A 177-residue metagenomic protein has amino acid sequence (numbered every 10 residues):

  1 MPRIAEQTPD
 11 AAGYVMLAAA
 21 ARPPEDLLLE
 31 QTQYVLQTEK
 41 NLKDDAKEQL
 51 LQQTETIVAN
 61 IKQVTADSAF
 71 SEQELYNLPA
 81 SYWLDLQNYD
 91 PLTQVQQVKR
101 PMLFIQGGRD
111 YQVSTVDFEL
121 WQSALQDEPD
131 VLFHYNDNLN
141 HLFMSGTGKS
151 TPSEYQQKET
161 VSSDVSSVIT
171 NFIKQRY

Functional and structural regions predicted by a protein language model:
M1-A5: Short helix immediately C-terminal to the catalytic nucleophile in hydrolase catalytic domains
Q7, A11-Q94: Accessory cap/linker subdomain of secreted extracellular hydrolases
T8-A11, L125-D130: Short helix-capping segments at alpha-helix termini
Y14, F133-N136: Conserved beta-strand scaffold positions in the cores of enzyme catalytic domains, especially in NTP/NDP-utilizing
V98, F104-Q106, D110: Short beta-strand/loop motif that positions the catalytic acidic residue of the alpha/beta-hydrolase fold
G108-D110, D137-N140: Acidic beta-to-alpha connecting loop that harbors the catalytic carboxylate
Y111-E119: Conserved alpha/beta-hydrolase "acid-adjacent" motif
L132, L139-F143, T147-Y177: Catalytic active-site module of serine/aspartate enzymes centered on a nucleophile-bearing elbow/loop
